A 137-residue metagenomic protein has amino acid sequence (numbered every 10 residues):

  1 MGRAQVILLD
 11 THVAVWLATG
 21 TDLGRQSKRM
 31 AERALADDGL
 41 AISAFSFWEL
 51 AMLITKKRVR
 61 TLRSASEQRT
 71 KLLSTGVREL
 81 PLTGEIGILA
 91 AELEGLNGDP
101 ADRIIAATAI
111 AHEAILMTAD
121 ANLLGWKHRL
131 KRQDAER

Functional and structural regions predicted by a protein language model:
M1-I42, K56-T70, S74, A121 (+1 more regions): Short, well-structured N-terminal submotif of metal-dependent ribonuclease cores
A18, I54, E94, K127: Short, flexible helix/strand-to-coil boundary loops that buttress conserved ligand/catalytic motifs in alpha/beta
G39, R78, R129-K131: Conserved beta-strand segments of alpha/beta enzyme cores
L50: Phosphate/NTP-binding elements of NTP-utilizing enzymes
L53-K56, A111-H112: Active-site catalytic microenvironments for nucleophilic, acid-base chemistry
L62, S66, S74-A121, Q133: Active-site neighborhoods of divalent-metal-dependent phosphate/nucleic-acid chemistry enzymes
L123-R129: Short loop/helix-cap segments at secondary-structure boundaries that form the rim of catalytic
